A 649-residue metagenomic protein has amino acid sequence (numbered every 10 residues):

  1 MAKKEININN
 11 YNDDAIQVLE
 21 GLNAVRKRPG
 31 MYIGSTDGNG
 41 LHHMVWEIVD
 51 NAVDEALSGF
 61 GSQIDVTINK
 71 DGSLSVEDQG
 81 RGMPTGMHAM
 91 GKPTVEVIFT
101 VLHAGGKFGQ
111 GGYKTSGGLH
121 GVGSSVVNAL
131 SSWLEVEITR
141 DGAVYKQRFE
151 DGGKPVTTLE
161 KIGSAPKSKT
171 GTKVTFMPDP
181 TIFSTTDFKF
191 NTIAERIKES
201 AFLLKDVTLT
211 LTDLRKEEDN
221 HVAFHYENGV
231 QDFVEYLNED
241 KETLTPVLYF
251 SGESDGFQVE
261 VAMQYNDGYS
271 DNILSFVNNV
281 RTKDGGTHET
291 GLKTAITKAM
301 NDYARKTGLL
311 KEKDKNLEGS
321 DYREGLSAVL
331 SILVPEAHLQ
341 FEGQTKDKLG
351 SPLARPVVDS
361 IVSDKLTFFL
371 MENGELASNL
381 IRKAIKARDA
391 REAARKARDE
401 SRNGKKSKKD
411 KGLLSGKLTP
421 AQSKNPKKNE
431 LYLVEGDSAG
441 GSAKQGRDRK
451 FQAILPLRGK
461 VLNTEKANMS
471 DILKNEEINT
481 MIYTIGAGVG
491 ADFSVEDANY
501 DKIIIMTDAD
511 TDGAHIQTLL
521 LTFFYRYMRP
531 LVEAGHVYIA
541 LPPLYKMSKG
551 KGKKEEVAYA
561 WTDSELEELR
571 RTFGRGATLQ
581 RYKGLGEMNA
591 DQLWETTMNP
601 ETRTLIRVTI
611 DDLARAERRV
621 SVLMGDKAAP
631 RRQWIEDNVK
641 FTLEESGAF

Functional and structural regions predicted by a protein language model:
A2-D14, L22, W46, D54-A56 (+12 more regions): GHKL-family ATPase ATP-binding module
R26, M83-G105: Short conserved segment of the HATPase_c
K27-W46: Conserved short strand/loop->alpha-helix "switch" segment adjacent to the catalytic nucleotide/phosphoryl-transfer site
D54-E55, G82-M83, T511-D512: Residues immediately C-terminal
S58-F60, T85-H88, K444, I516: Conserved ATPase-coupling elements of RecA-like P-loop NTPase cores
D389-L413, N425-E430, G441, Q445-R447 (+2 more regions): C-terminal interaction appendages of subunits in large macromolecular complexes
